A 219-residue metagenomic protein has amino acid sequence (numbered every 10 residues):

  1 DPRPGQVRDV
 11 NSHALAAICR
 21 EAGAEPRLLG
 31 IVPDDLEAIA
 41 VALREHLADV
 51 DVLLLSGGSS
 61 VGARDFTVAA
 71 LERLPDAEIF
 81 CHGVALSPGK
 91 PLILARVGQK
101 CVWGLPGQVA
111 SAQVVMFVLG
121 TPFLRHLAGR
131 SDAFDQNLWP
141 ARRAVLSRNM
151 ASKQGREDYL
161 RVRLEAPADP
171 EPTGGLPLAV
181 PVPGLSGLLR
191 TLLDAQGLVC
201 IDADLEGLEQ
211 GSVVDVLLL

Functional and structural regions predicted by a protein language model:
D1-L55: Phosphate-binding glycine-rich loops and their immediate beta-loop-alpha structural context
V7, A38, G62-A63, S111-V115 (+1 more regions): Secondary-structure boundary/capping motif
L29, L55-S56, L105, L217: Generic beta-strand/beta-sheet core signal
I39, D65, V84: Catalytic core of soluble alpha/beta enzymes
L53-A70, P106: Glycine-rich beta-strand-to-loop/alpha-helix junction loops that act as flexible
A70-L219: Flexible glycine/proline-rich
